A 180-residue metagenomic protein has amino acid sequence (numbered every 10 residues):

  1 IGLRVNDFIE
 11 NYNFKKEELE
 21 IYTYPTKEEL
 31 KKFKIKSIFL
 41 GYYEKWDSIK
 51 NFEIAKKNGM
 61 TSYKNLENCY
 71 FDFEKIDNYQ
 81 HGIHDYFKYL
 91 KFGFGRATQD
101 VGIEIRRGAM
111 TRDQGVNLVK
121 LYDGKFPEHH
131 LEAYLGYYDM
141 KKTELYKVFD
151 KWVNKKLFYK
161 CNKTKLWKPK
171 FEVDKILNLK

Functional and structural regions predicted by a protein language model:
I1-K180: Nucleotide-activated chemistry modules centered on ATP-dependent adenylation/adenylyltransferase
